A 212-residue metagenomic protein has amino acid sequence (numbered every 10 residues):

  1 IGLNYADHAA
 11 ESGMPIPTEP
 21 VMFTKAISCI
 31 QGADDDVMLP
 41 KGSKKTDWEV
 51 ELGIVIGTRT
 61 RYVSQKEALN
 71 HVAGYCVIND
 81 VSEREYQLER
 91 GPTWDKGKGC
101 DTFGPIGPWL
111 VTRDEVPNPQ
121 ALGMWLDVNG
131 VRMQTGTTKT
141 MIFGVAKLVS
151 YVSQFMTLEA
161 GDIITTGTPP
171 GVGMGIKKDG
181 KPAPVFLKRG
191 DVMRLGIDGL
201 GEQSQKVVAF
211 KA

Functional and structural regions predicted by a protein language model:
I1-R132, V208-F210: Active-site microenvironments in enzyme catalytic cores
H8, R84-A212: Catalytic-pocket segment enriched in acidic/His residues
